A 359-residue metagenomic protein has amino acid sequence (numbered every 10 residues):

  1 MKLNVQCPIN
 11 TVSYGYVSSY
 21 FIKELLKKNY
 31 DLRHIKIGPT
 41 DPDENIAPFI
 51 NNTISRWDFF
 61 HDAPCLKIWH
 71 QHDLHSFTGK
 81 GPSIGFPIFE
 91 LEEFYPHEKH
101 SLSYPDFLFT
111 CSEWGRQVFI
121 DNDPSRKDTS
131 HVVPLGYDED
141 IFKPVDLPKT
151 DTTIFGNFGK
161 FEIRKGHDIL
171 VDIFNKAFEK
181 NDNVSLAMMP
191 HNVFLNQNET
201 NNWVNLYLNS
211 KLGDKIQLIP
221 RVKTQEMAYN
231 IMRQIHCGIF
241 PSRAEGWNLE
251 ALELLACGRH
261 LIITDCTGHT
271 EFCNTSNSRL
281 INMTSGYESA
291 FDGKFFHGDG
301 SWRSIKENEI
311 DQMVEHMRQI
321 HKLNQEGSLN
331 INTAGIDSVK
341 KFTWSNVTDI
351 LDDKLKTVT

Functional and structural regions predicted by a protein language model:
M1-P64: N-terminal pre-catalytic "stem/leader" segment of glycosyltransferase-like enzymes
T40-N122, M227: Extended catalytic core of nucleotide-activated donor transferases of GT-like folds
P96-H97, G136-T152: Acidic anion/phosphate-binding donor-loop and adjacent secondary structure in glycosyltransferase catalytic cores
P148-K165, V171-N175, L186-M188: Conserved donor-binding/catalytic core segment of Leloir-type glycosyltransferases
N198-E226: Nucleotide-activated donor-binding/catalytic signature segment of Leloir-type glycosyltransferases, i.e., the conserved
R243: Aromatic "clamp/platform" in nucleotide-sugar-dependent glycosyltransferases that forms part of the donor/acceptor
H260-I263, R279-N282: Short hydrophobic beta-strand element within catalytic cores of glycosyltransferases and related nucleotide-activated
S304-E315, K322-D353: A charged, aromatic-enriched C-terminal amphipathic alpha-helix characteristic of glycosyltransferases across folds
